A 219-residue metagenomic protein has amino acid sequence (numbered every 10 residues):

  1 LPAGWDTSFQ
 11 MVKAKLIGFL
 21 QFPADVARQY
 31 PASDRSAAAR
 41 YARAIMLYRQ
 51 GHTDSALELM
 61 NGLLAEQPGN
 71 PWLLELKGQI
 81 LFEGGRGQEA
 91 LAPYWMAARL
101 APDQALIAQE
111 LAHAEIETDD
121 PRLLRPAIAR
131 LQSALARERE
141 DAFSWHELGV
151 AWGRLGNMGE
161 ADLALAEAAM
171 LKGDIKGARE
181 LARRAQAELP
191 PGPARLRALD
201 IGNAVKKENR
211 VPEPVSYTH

Functional and structural regions predicted by a protein language model:
L1-M96, A129, D174, D200-N203 (+1 more regions): Extracytoplasmic and endomembrane cell-envelope/extracellular-matrix remodeling and assembly machinery
T53, G87, P121-L124, M158-G159 (+1 more regions): TPR-repeat structural position
L63, A97, S133-A134, A168 (+1 more regions): Canonical positions in the second alpha-helix
W95, D103-R154: Alpha-helical adaptor scaffolds
T218-H219: Conserved small/polar residues in nucleotide/adenosyl-binding loops
